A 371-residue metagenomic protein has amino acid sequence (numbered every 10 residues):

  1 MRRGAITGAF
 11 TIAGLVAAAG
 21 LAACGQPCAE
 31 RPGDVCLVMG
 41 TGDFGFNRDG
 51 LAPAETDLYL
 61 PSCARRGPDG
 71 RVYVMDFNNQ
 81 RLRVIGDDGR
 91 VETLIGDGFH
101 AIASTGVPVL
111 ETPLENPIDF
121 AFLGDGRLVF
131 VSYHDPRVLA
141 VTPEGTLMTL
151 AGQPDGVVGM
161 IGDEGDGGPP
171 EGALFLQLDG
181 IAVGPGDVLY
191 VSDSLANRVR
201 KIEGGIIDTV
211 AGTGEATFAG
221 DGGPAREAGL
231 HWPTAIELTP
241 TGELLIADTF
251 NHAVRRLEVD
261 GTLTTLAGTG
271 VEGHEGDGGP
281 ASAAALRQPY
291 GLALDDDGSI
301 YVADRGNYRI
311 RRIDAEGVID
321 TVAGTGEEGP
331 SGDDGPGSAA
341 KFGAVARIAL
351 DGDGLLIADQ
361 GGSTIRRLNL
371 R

Functional and structural regions predicted by a protein language model:
E30-L60, R90-N116, T146-Q177, I206-W232 (+2 more regions): Gly/Pro-rich loop segments of beta-rich domains
R66-D69, F122-D125, V183-G186, L238-T241 (+2 more regions): Residue-level detector of Asp-centered blade-edge/turn motifs that repeat once per structural unit in beta-propeller
R71-Y73, R127-F130, V188-Y190, E243-I246 (+2 more regions): Conserved beta-propeller blade signature
F77, Y133-H134, S194, T249-F250 (+2 more regions): Short loop/turn segments immediately following the C-termini of beta-strands
Q80-R83, R90, P136-A140, N197-K201 (+6 more regions): A short loop-to-beta-strand structural motif that recurs across blades of beta-propeller domains
A344-R371: Blade-level signature of beta-propeller repeat domains, shared across WD40, Kelch, NHL, RCC1 and BNR/Asp-box propellers
